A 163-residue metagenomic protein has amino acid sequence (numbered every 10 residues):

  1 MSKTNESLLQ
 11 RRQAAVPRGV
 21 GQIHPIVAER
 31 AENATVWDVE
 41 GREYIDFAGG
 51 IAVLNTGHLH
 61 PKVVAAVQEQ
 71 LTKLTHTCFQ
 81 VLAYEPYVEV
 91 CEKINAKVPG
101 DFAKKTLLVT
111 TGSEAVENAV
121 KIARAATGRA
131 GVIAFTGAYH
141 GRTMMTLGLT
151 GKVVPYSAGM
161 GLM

Functional and structural regions predicted by a protein language model:
M1-E32, Y87: Active-site-adjacent loop/helix segments that line or gate small-molecule/cofactor pockets in enzymes
N5, E29, N33, H60 (+5 more regions): Generic structural signal for well-ordered, non-membrane alpha-helical segments in soluble metabolic enzymes
R12, V16, V20, L71-T75 (+2 more regions): Structural signal for hydrophobic packing residues in well-ordered secondary-structure cores of soluble enzyme domains
P25-A48: Active-site and channel-lining beta-strand-loop segments that bind or position nucleotide-derived/phosphorylated
G50-I51, N55-L82, E89-L107: Glycine-rich phosphate-binding segment of PLP-dependent enzymes
E92-M163: PLP-dependent aspartate aminotransferase-fold enzymes
